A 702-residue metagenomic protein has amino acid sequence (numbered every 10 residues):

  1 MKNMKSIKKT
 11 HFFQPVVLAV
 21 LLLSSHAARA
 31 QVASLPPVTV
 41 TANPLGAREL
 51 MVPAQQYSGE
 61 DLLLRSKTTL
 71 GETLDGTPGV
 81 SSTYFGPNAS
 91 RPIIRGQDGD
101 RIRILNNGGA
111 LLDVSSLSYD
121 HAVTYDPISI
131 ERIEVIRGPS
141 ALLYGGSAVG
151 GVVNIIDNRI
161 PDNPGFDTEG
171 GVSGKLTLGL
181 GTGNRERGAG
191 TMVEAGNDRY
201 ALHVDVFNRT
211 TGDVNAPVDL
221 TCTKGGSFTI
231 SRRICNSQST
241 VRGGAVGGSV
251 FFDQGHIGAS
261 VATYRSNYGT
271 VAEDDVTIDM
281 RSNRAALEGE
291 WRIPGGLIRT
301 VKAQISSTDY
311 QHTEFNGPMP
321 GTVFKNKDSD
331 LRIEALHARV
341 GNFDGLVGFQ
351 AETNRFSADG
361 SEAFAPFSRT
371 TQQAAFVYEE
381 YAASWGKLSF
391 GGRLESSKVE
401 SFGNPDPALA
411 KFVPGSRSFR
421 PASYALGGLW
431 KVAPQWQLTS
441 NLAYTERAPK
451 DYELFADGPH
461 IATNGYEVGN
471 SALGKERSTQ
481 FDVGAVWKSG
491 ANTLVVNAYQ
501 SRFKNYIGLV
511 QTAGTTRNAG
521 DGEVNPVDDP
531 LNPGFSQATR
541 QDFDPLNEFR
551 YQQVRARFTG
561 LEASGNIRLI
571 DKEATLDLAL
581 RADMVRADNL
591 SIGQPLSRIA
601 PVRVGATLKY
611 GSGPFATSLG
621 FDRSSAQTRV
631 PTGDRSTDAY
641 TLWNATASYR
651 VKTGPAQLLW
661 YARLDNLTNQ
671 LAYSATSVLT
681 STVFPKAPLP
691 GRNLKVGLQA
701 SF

Functional and structural regions predicted by a protein language model:
E49-Q56, L63-T68, T83-I128, R137-V152 (+3 more regions): Flexible, glycine/serine/threonine-rich loop segments and coil->beta-strand junctions that form periplasmic-facing
P161, G170-K175, G181-M280: Periplasmic-side early beta-strands and strand-to-turn transitions of outer-membrane beta-barrels
L178-N184, N197-R199, N208-G212, F252-Q254 (+16 more regions): Transmembrane beta-strands of outer-membrane beta-barrel pores
P217, E446, Y499-N505, L509 (+1 more regions): C-terminal beta-signal and adjacent terminal beta-strands/loops of Gram-negative outer-membrane beta-barrel proteins
S237-S239, Q254-V301, S306-D328, S361-A363 (+2 more regions): Flexible loop and strand-edge segments within Gram-negative outer membrane beta-barrel domains
D275-P294, F324, P414-G427, K431 (+8 more regions): Outer-membrane beta-barrel signature, preferentially recognizing the C-terminal barrel domain of Gram-negative
F343-G345, Y499-F503, T512, D521-R629 (+1 more regions): Gram-negative outer-membrane beta-barrel transporters
D344-Q437, N441-A443, A448-P449, P459-I461: Signature of Gram-negative outer-membrane beta-barrel scaffolds
